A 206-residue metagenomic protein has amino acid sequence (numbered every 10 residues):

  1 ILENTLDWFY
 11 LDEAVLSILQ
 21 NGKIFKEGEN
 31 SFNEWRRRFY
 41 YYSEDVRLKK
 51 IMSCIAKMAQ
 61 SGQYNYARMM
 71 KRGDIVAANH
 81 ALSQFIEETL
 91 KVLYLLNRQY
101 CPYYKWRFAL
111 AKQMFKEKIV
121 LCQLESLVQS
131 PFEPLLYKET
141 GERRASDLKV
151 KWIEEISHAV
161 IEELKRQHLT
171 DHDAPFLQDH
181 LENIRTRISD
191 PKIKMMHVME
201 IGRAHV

Functional and structural regions predicted by a protein language model:
I1-R72: Conserved NTP/Mg2+-binding pocket subregion across the NTase superfamily
L2-A14, R37, L90-K91, Y100 (+4 more regions): Catalytic cores of glycan-processing enzymes that make or break glycosidic bonds
G62-M70, T89-L96, V128, S157-L164: A structural signal for well-ordered alpha-helices, especially hydrophobic packing surfaces of coiled-coils
I75, K91, L95-P102, E133 (+2 more regions): Intrinsically disordered or highly flexible coil/loop and linker segments, enriched in small and charged/polar residues
A77-N79: Solenoid-repeat scaffolds in large eukaryotic assemblies
L82-I86, L93, Y100, Y104-E125 (+1 more regions): Small-residue-rich helix-loop
L136-I193: Structural secondary-structure packing elements that flank or coincide with functional cores
A204-V206: Conserved small/polar residues in nucleotide/adenosyl-binding loops
